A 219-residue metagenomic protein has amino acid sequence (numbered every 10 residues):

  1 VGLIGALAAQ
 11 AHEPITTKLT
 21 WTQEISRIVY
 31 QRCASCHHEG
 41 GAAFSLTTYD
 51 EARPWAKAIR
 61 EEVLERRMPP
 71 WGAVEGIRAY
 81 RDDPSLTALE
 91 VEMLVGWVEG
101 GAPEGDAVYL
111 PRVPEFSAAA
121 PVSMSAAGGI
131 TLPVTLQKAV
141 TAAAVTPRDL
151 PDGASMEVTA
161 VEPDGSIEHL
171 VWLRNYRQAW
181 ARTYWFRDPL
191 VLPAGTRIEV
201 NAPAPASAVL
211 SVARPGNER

Functional and structural regions predicted by a protein language model:
V1-A6: Bacterial N-terminal signal peptides
A9-P133, V200-E218: Aromatic- and Gly/Pro-enriched helix-to-coil junctions and flexible linker segments
R32, A194-G195: Conserved SET/PR-domain catalytic core that frames the SAM/AdoMet-binding pocket
V122-L192, E199-R219: His-enriched metal-coordination microenvironments in redox/metal-binding proteins
